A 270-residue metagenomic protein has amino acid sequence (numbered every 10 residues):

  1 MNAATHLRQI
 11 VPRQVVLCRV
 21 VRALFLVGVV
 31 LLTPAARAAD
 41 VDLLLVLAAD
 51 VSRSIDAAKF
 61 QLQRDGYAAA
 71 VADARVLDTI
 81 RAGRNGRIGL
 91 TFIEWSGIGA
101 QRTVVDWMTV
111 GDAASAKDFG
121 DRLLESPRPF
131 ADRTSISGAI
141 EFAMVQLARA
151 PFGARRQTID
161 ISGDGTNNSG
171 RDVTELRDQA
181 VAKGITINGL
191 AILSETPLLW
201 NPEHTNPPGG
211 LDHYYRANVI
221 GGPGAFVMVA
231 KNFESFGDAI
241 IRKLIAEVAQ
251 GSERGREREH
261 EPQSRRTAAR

Functional and structural regions predicted by a protein language model:
V21-L32: Bacterial N-terminal signal peptides
P34-A38: Sec/Tat signal peptide C-region and signal peptidase I cleavage site
D40-V104, A143, T158-I161: Von Willebrand factor
A49-V51, A143, R155-R171, L176 (+1 more regions): DG-centered beta-turn motif at the end of beta-strands
G83-R122, P202-P208, D212-R216: Short beta-strand-loop
R102, S115-Q157, A191-W200, P207 (+1 more regions): Von Willebrand factor
T166-Y214: VWA/integrin I-like adhesion module and closely mimicked acidic/polar interface patches used
V227-R270: C-terminal "exit" segments of structured domains
